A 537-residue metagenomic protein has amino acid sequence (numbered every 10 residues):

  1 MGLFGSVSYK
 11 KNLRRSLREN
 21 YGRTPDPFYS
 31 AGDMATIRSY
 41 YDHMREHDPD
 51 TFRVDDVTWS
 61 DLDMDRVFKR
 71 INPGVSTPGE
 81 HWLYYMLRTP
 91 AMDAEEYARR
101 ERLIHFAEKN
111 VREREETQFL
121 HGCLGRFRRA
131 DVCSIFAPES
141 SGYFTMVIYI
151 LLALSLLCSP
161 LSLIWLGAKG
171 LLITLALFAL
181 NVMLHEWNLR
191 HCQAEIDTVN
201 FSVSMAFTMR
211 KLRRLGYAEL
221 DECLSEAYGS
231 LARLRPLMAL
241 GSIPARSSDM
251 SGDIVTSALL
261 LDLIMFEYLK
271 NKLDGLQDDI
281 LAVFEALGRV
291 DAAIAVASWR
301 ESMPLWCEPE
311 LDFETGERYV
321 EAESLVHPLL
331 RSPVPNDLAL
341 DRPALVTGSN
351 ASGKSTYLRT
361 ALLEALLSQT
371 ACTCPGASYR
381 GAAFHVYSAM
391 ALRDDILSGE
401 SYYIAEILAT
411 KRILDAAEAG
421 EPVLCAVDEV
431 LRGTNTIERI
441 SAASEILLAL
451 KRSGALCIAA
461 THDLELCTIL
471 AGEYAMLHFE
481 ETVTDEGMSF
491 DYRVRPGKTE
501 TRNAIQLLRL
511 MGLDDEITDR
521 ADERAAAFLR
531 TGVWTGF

Functional and structural regions predicted by a protein language model:
M1-S349, Y357-L358, L362, S368-H385 (+1 more regions): Alpha-helical coupling/stalk and coiled-coil linker elements that connect catalytic or binding modules and transmit
V296, M303-F537: ATPase nucleotide-binding head domains, primarily ABC-like/P-loop NTPase cores
